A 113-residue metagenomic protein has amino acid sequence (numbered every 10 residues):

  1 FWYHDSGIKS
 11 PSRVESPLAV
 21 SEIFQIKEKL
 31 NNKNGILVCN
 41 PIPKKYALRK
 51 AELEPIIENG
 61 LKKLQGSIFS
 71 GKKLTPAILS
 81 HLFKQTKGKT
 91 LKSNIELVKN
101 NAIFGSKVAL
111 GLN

Functional and structural regions predicted by a protein language model:
F1-K29: Anionic-ligand binding region
F1-W2, P43-Y46, G105: Short, active-site-adjacent cap segments at secondary-structure transitions
W2-D5, R49-A51, L110: Short acidic, glycine/serine/threonine-rich loops at helix termini
N34-K99: A C-terminal functional module that forms or caps the active site or interfaces directly with catalytic machinery
N100-N113: C-terminal helical cap(s) of enzyme catalytic domains, especially alpha/beta-barrels
